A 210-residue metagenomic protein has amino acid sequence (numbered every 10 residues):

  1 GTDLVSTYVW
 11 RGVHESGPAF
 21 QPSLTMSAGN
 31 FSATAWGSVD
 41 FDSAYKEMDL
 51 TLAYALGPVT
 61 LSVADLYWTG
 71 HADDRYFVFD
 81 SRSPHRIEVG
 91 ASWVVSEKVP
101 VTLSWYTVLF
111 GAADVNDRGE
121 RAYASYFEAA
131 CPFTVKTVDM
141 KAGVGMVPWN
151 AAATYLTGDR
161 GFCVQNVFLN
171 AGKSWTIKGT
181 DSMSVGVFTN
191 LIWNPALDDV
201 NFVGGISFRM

Functional and structural regions predicted by a protein language model:
G1-S27: Outer-membrane beta-barrel initiation region
G1-V5, T25, T34-S38, A53 (+5 more regions): Transmembrane beta-strands of outer-membrane beta-barrel proteins
S6-G12, F41-S43, T69-D74, E97 (+4 more regions): Gram-negative outer-membrane beta-barrel proteins
S16-F20, A44-M48, S83-I87, G119-F127 (+2 more regions): Residues that define the transmembrane beta-barrel architecture of outer-membrane proteins
P22-L24, L50-L52, V89-A91, F127-A129 (+2 more regions): Membrane-embedded beta-strands of outer-membrane beta-barrel proteins, especially the hydrophobic/small aromatic
N30, P58, S62, V94-V101 (+3 more regions): Short loop/turn motifs that connect adjacent beta-strands in outer-membrane beta-barrel proteins
D80-G158: Detector for outer-membrane/organellar transmembrane beta-barrel domains, recognizing the amphipathic beta-strand
C131-F133, L169, W175, D198-M210: Outer-membrane beta-barrel "beta-signal"
